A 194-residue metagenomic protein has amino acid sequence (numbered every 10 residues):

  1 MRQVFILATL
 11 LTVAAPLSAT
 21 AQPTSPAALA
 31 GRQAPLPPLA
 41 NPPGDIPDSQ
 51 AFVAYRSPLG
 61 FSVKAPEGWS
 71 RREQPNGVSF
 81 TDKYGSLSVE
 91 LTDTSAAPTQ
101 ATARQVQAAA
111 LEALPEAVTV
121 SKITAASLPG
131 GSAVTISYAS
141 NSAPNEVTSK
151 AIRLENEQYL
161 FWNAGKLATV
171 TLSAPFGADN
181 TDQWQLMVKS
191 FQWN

Functional and structural regions predicted by a protein language model:
R2-S88, T92-S95, A125-P129, T148-I152 (+1 more regions): N-terminal targeting sequences that direct proteins away from the cytosol to non-cytosolic compartments
A51-S62, G85, V106-A109, V134-A143: Short charge-dense sequence patches
L91, Q100, E116: Catalytic cores of transferase enzymes with a strong primary signal for eukaryotic protein kinases
A97-A103: A solvent-exposed, acidic/Ser-Thr-rich amphipathic alpha-helical stretch
Q105-V106, L186: A general alpha-helical scaffold signature found inside nucleotide-binding enzyme cores
A108-N163: Signature of long, low-cysteine stretches enriched in small and polar/charged residues
